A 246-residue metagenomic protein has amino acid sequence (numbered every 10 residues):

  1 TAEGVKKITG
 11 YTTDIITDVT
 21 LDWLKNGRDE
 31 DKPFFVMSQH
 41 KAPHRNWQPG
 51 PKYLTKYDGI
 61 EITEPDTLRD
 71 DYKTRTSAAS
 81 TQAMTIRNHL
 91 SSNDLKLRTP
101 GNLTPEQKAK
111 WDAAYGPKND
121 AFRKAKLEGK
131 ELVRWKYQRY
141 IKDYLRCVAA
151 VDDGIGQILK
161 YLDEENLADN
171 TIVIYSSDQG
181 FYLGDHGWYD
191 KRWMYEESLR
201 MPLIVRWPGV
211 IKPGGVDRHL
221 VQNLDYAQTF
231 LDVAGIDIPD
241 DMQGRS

Functional and structural regions predicted by a protein language model:
A2-T12, L24-K32, M37-V221, V233-M242: Active-site-proximal cap/lid insertion segments
T13-T17: A conditional alpha-helix N-cap/helix-loop micro-motif detector
V19, R200, Q222-V233, S246: Generic recognition of well-ordered alpha-helical segments
